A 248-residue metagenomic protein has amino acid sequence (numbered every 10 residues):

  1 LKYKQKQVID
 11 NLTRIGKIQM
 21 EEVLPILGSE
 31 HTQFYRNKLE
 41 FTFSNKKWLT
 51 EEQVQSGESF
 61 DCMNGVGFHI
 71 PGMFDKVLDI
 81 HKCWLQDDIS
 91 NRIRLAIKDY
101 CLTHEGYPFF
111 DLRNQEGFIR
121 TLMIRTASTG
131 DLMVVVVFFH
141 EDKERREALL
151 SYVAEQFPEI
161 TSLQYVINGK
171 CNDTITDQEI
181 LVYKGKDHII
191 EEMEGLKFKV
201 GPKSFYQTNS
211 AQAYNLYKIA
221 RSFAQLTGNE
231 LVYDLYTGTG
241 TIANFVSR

Functional and structural regions predicted by a protein language model:
L1-R248: Accessory RNA-recognition modules of RNA-modification enzymes
